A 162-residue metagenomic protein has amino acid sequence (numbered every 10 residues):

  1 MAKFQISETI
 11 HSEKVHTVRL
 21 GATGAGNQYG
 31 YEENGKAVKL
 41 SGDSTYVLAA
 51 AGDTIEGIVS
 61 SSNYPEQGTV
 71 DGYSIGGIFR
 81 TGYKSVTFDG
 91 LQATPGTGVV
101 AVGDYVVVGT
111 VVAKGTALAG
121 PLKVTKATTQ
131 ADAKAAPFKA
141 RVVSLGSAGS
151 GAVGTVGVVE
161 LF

Functional and structural regions predicted by a protein language model:
M1-F162: Surface-exposed, low-hydrophobicity beta-strand/loop segments enriched in small/polar/acidic residues
